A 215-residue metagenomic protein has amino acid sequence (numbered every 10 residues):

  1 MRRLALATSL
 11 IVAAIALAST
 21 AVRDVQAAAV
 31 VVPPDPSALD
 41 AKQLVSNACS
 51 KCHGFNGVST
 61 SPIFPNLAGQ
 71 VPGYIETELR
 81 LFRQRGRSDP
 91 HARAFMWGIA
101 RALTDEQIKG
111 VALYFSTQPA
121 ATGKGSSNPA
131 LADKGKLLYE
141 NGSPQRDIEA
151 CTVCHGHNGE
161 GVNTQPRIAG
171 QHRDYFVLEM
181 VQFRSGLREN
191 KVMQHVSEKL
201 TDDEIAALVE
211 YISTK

Functional and structural regions predicted by a protein language model:
M1-D35, R80, T214-K215: N-terminal export/targeting leaders of redox proteins
V22-V45, V58-I63, T117-P144: Electrostatic cytochrome c docking/interface patches
V31-R85: The feature marks the first
L39-S50, E140-T152, G161-L178, D202: Sequence context surrounding c-type heme c attachment/ligation sites in exported
A48-F55, V111, I148-H157, L208: The canonical Cys-X-X-Cys-His
T60-A68, F82-G125, V162-R167, S185-K215: Axial heme c-ligation environment in periplasmic c-type cytochrome domains
Q70-R80, D174-S185: Short microdomains enriched in Cys/His and/or Lys/Arg
G110, K134, Y175-L178, A207: Short, solvent-exposed alpha-helical surface patches in well-structured domains
